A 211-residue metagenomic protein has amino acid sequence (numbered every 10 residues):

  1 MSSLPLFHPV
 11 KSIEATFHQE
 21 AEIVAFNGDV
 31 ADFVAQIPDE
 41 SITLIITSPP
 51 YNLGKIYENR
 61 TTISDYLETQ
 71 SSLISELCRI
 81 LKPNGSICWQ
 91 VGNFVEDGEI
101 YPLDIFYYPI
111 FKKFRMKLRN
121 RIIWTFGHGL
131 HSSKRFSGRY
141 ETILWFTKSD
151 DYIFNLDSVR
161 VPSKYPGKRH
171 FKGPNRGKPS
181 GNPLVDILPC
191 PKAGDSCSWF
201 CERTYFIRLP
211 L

Functional and structural regions predicted by a protein language model:
M1-L211: Core catalytic lobe of class I
